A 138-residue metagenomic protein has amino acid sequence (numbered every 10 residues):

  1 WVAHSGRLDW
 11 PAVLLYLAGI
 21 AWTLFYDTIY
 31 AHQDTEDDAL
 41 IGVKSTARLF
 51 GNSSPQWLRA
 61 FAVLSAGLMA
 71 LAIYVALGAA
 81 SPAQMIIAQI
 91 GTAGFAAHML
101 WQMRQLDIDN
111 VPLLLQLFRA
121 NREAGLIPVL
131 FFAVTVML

Functional and structural regions predicted by a protein language model:
W1-L138: Multi-pass alpha-helical membrane architecture of UbiA-family and related isoprenoid/lipid prenyltransferases
